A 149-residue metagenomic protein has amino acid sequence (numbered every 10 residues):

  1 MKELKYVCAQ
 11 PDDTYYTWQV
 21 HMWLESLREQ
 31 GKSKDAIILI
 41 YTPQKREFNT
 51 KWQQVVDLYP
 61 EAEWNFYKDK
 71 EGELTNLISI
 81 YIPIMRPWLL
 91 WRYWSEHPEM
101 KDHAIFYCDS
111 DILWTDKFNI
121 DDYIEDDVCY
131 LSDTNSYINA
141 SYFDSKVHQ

Functional and structural regions predicted by a protein language model:
M1-I82, Y93-K101: N-terminal anchoring/stem segment of glycosyltransferases
P83-Y142: GT-A fold catalytic core of metal-dependent nucleotide-sugar glycosyltransferases, centered on the diacidic
F143-Q149: Short, intrinsically disordered, charge-balanced linker/junction segments flanking boundaries in proteins
